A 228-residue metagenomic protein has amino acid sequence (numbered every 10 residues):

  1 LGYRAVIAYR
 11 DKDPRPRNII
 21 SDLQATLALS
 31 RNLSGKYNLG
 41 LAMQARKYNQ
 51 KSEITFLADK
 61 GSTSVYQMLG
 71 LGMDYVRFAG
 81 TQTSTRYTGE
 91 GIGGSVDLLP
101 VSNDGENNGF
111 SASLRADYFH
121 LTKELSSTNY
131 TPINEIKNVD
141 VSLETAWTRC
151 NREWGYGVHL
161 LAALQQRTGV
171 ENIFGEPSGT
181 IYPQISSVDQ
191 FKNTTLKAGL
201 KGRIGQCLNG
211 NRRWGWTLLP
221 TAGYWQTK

Functional and structural regions predicted by a protein language model:
L1-K12, D22-T26, S111-S126, T217-G223: Surface-exposed extracellular loop regions of Gram-negative outer-membrane beta-barrel proteins
L1-V6, S21-R46: Transmembrane beta-barrel wall of Gram-negative outer-membrane proteins
V6-I20, T83-Y87, I133: Outer-membrane beta-barrel proteins
Y9-P16, S52-A58, T122-T131, T168-G179 (+1 more regions): Outer-membrane beta-barrel translocator domains and adjoining extracellular loop/strand segments of Gram-negative
Y37, G89-F119, I136-K228: Exposed, low-structure sequence patches enriched in small/polar residues
A42-N49, F56-L57, M68-M73: Extended amphipathic alpha-helical segments with heptad-repeat/coiled-coil character used for oligomerization, fusion
D59-R77, P177-S186: Surface-exposed loop/turn segments flanking beta-strands in extracellular/periplasmic regions
M73-S95: Outer-membrane beta-barrel signature, preferentially recognizing the C-terminal barrel domain of Gram-negative
